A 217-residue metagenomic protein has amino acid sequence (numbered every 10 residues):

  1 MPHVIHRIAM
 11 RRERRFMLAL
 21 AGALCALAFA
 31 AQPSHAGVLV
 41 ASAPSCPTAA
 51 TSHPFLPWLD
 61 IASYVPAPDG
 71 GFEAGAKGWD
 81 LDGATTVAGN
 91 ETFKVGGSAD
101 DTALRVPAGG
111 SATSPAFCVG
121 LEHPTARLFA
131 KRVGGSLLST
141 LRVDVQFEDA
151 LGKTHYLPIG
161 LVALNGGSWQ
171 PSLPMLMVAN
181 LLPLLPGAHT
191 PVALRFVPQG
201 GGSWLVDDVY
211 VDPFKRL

Functional and structural regions predicted by a protein language model:
M1-E13: N-terminal secretory signal peptides that target proteins for export/translocation
A26-H35: C-terminal segment of classical bacterial N-terminal signal peptides
V38-P44, V65-A103: Extracellular glycan-recognition surfaces and repeat-rich motifs
W58, A150-H189, V197-L205: Extracellular carbohydrate recognition and processing domains and analogous Trp-centered ligand-binding platforms
F72, P124-R132, T190-P198: Extracellular beta-strand-rich recognition modules
D80-L81, P107, C118-H123, K131-L141 (+1 more regions): Extended, low-complexity, turn-rich repeat/linker tracts enriched in Gly/Pro/Ser/Thr and Asp/Glu that occur
S98-T125: Short beta-strands within extracellular/lumenal beta-sheet-rich domains
G200-L217: Exposed low-complexity, polar/acidic, P/S/T/G-rich flexible segments that act as propeptides, protease-susceptible
